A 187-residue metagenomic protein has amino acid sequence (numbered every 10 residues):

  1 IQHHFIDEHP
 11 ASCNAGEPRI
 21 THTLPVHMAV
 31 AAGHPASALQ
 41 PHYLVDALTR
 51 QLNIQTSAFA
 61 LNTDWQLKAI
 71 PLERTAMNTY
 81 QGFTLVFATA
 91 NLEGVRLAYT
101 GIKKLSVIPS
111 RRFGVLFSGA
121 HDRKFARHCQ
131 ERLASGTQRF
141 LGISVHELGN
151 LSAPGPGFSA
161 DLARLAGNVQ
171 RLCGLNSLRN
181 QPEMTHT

Functional and structural regions predicted by a protein language model:
I1-G16, H27, R111-T187: C-terminal lobe/tail of nucleotide-utilizing enzymes
I1-R50: Walker A (P-loop) phosphate-binding motif
M28-A36, V45-Y80, T89-A90: Switch II (G3) loop of P-loop NTPases
A32-G33, I70-P71, L92, F117-H121 (+1 more regions): Short, ordered loop/turn segments at secondary-structure junctions
H42-T49, R96-V107: Histidine-anchored nucleotide/phosphate-binding helix
R50-Q55, G101-L105, G136-R139: A generic secondary-structure signal
Y80-F83, I108-F113: Short glycine-/polar-rich loops that comprise or flank the Walker A/P-loop and associated switch/sensor motifs
Q81-L97, R123-F125: Conserved Switch II/interswitch segment of TRAFAC-class P-loop GTPases
